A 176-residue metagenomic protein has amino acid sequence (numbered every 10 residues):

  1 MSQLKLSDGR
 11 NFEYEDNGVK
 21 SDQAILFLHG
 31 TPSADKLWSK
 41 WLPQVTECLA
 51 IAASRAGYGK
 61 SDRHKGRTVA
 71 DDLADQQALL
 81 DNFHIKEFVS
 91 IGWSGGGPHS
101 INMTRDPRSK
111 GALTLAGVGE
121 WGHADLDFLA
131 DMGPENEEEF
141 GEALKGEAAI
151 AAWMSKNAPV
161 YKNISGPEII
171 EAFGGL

Functional and structural regions predicted by a protein language model:
M1-Q3: Short, hydrophobic/aromatic-rich segments at coil-to-beta transitions
L6-D62: Conserved HGGG/HGGXW glycine-rich cap/lid loop of the alpha/beta-hydrolase fold
K40, Q77, I101: Active-site phosphate/pyrophosphate- and oxyanion-stabilizing loops and adjacent acidic/basic residues in soluble
P43, A78, R105-D106: Short, well-ordered alpha-helices that flank and scaffold nucleotide-derived cofactor binding pockets
R63-T68: Short glycine-enriched, charge-decorated loop/helix-capping segments at active-site entrances that position
D71-V89: Conserved acidic catalytic loop of the alpha/beta-hydrolase fold
K86-D127: Conserved hydrolase catalytic core segment
M132-L176: Alpha/beta-hydrolase
